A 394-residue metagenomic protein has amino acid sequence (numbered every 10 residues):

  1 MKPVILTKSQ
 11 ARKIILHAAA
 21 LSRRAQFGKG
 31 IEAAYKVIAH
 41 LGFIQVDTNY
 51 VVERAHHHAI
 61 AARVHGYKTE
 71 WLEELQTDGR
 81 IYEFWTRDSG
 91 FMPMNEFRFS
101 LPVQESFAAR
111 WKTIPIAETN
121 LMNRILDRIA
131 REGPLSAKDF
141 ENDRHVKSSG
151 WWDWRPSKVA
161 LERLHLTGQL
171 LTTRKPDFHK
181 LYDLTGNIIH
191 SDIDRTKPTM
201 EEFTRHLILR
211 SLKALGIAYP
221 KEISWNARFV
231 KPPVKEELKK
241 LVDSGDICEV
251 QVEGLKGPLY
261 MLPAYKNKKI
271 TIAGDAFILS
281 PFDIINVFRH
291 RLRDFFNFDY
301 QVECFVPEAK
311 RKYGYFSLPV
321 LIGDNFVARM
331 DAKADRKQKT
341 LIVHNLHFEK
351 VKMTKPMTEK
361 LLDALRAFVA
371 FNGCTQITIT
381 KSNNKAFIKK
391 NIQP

Functional and structural regions predicted by a protein language model:
M1-P394: Long, charged, low-complexity, helical-prone intrinsically disordered regions
